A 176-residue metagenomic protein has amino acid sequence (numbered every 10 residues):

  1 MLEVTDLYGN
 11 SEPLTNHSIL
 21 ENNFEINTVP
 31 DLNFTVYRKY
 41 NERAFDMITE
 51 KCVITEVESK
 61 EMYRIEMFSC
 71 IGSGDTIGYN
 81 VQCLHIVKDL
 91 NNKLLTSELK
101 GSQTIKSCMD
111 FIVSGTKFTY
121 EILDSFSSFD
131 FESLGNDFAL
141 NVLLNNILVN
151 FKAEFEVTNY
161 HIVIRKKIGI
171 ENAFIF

Functional and structural regions predicted by a protein language model:
M1-M47, L84-K88, A153: Juxtamembrane "anchor/assembly" segments of surface/extracellular structural proteins
M1-T5, S11-P13, N33-T35, V53-T55 (+8 more regions): Ser/Thr- (and often Asn-) enriched beta-sheet segments in non-cytosolic proteins
E12, I26, D46, V57 (+3 more regions): A generic structural signal for short, solvent-exposed coil/turn residues that cap or connect secondary-structure
S18, L94, S133: Solvent-exposed, flexible loop/coil residues
E25, N33-F34, C83, S97-Y120 (+1 more regions): Amphipathic, non-transmembrane alpha-helical segments in extracytoplasmic/periplasmic proteins
N41-Y120: Surface-exposed cap/loop segments at beta↔alpha junctions
S69-L90, D124-F176: Short beta-strand-centered interaction patches in the first periplasmic/extracellular domains of large envelope
